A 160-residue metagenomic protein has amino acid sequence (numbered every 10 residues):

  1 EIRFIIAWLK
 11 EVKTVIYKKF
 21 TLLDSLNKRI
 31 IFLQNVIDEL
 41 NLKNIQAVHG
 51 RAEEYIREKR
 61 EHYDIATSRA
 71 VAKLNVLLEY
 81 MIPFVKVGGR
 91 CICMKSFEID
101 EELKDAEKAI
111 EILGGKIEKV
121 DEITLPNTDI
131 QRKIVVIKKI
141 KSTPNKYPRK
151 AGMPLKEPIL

Functional and structural regions predicted by a protein language model:
E1-A72, L78-E79: Conserved SAM/SAH cofactor-binding pocket of Class I
K19, N44-Q46, R90, K116-K119: Conserved beta-strand segments of alpha/beta enzyme cores
R29-I31, I99, L103: Short alpha-helix immediately C-terminal to the canonical SAM-binding loop
S68, C93-M94: Thr-Gly-centered strand-to-loop micro-motif
V85-V87: Helix-to-beta-strand junctions that scaffold the AdoMet/dcAdoMet cofactor pocket in Class I SAM-dependent enzymes
M94-E98, E122: Short strand-turn motif at the edge of the Rossmann-like AdoMet-binding core
K104-L160: SAM/dcSAM-binding transferase cores
